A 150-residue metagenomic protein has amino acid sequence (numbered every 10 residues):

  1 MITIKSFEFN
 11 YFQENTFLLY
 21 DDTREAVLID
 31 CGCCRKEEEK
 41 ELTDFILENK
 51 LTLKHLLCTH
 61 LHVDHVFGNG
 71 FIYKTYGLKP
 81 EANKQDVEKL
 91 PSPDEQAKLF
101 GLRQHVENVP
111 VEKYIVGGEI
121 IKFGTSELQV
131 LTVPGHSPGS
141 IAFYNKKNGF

Functional and structural regions predicted by a protein language model:
M1-N49, A142-F150: Conserved beta-strand hairpin/beta-sheet module of binuclear metal-dependent hydrolase folds, prominently
T3-F7, F100-P110, Q129-L131: Short, P/G- and charge-enriched loop/turn segments at secondary-structure junctions
F12-Q13, N108, G124, S137: Short, basic and Ser/Thr-rich N-terminal targeting/leader segments
L19, D30, H60, I72 (+4 more regions): Divalent metal-coordination and catalytic microenvironments
D22, T52, L56-L57, E127-L128: Alpha-helical hydrophobic/aromatic positions enriched in membrane-embedded helices and signal peptides
R24, H65-G68, G139: Intrinsic structural disorder/low-complexity segments
A26, C33-C34, Q96, I120 (+1 more regions): Metallo-beta-lactamase
C34-E39, T43-K122: Active-site HxH/HxHxD metal-binding segment of metal-dependent hydrolases
